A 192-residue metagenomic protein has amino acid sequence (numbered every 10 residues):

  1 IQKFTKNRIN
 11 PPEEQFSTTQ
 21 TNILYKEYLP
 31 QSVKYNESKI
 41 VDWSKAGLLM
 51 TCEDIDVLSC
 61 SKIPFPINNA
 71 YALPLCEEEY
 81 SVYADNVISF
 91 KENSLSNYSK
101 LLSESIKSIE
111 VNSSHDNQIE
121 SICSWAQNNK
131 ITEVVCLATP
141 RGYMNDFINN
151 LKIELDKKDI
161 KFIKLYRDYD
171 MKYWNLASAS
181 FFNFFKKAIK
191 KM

Functional and structural regions predicted by a protein language model:
I1-T21: C-terminal, helix-dominated tail/subdomain
E14-M192: Trp/Phe/Arg-rich N-terminal binding region typifying the photolyase-homology
